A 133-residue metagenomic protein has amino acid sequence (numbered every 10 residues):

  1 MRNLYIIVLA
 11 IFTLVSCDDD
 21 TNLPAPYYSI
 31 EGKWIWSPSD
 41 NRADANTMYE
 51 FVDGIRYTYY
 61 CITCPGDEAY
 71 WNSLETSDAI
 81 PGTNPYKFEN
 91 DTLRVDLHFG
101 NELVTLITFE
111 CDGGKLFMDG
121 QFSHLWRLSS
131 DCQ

Functional and structural regions predicted by a protein language model:
R2-V8: Sec-dependent signal peptide recognition, specifically the positively charged N-region followed immediately by
T13-S16: C-terminal motif of bacterial Sec signal peptides marking the signal peptidase cleavage site
D18, I35, V52, W126: Residue-level detector of conserved, well-ordered beta-strand and adjacent loop positions that form binding/recognition
D19-I35, C132-Q133: N-terminal helix-cap/turn-to-beta initiation motif at the start of protein domains
D40-A43, T58-F122: Contiguous, well-ordered beta-strand patches that form the walls/edges of small beta-barrel/beta-sandwich domains
N46-D53: Broad, structure-driven detector of short, well-ordered beta-strand segments within folded domains
F122-Q133: Short, low-complexity, Pro/Ser/Thr/Gly-rich segments in the mature regions of secreted, periplasmic
